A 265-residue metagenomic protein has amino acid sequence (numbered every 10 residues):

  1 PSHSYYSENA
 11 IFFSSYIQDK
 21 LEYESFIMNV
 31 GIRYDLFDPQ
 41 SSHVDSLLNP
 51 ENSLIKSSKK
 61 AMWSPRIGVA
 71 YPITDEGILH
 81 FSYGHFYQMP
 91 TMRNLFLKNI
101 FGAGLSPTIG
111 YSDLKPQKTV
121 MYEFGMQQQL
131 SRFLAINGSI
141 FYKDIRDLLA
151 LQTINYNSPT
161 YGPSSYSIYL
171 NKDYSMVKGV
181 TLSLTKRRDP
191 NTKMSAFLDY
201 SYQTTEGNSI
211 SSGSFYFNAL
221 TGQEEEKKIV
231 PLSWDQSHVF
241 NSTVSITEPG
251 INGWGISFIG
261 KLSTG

Functional and structural regions predicted by a protein language model:
P1-T74, I100: Signature of Gram-negative outer-membrane beta-barrel scaffolds
S2-Y5, L47-K56, P107-S112, S165-N171 (+2 more regions): Extracellular loop and loop/strand-boundary signature of outer-membrane beta-barrel proteins
I11-I17, W63-I67, G110, V120-F124 (+4 more regions): Hydrophobic, lipid-facing positions within transmembrane beta-strands of outer-membrane proteins
S15-L21, I32, I67-Y71, F124-Q128 (+4 more regions): Residues on the lipid-exposed face of transmembrane beta-strands in outer-membrane beta-barrel proteins
I17-S25, L36, W63, Y71-D75 (+8 more regions): Outer-membrane beta-barrel strand-turn architecture
S25-M28, E76-L79, R132-I136, N191-A196 (+1 more regions): Repeated loop/turn-to-beta-strand initiation elements of outer-membrane beta-barrel proteins
D38-L47, Y71, D75-M121, Y142-S167 (+1 more regions): Surface-exposed extracellular loop regions of Gram-negative outer-membrane beta-barrel proteins, predominantly
F141-D144, N155-Y156, Y161-T264: Gram-negative outer-membrane beta-barrel transporters
